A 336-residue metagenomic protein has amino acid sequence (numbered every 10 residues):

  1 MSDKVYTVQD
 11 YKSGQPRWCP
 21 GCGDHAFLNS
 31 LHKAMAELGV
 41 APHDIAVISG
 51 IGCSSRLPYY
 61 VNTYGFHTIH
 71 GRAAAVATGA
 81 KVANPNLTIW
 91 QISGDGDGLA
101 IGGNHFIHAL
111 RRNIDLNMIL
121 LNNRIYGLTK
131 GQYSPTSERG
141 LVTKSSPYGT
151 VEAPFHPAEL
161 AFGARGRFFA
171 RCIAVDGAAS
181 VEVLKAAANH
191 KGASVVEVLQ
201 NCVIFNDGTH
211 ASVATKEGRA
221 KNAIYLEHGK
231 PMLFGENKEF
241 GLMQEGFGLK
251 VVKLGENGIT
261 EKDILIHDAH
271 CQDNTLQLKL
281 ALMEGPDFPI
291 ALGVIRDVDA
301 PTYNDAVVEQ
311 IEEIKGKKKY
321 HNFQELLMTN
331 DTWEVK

Functional and structural regions predicted by a protein language model:
M1-T88, Q310-K336: Thiamine diphosphate
S2-K4, S13-G14, I204-K336: Flexible, low-complexity linker and terminal segments
G14, A41-I45, A83-I89, R111-N117 (+4 more regions): Short coil/turn connectors at secondary-structure junctions
I51-C53, N123-I125, D176, L199-I204 (+1 more regions): Glycine-rich beta-alpha junction loops
I51-G127, V181: Thiamine diphosphate
N86, S134-A187: Conserved thiamine diphosphate
F168-Y225: ATP/pyrophosphate-binding catalytic subdomain of soluble kinases
